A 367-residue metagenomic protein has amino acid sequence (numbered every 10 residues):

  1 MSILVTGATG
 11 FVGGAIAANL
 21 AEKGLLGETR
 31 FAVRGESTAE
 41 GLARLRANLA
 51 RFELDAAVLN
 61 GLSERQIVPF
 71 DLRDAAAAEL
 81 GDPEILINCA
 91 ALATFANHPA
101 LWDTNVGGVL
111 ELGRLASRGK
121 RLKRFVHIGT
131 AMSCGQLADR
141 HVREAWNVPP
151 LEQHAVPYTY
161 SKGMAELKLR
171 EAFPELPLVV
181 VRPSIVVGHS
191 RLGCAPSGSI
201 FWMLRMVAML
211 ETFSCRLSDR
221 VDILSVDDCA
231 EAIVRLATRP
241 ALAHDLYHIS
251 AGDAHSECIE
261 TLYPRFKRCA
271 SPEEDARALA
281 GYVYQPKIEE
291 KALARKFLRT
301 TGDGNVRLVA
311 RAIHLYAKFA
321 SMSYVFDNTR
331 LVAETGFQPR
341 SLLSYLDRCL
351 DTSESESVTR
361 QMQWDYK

Functional and structural regions predicted by a protein language model:
M1-I85, C89: N-terminal Rossmann/SDR dinucleotide-binding element
K23, V33, L315, S321-K367: Amphipathic terminal alpha-helices
N88, H98, G107-P157, V179: Conserved Rossmann-fold NAD(P)-dependent oxidoreductase catalytic core, especially the SDR/UDP-sugar
W102, V106, E144, H154-G163 (+2 more regions): Short-chain dehydrogenase/reductase
L110, G163-R170: Conserved active-site helix of classical SDR/Rossmann-fold NAD(P)-dependent CH-OH oxidoreductases
S133, V186-G188, A254: Conserved sequence/active-site signature of Rossmann-fold short-chain dehydrogenase/reductase
D139-R140, R170-V221, V226-R235, R239: NAD(P)-dependent short-chain dehydrogenase/reductase
R235-H314, E356-Y366: Mid/C-terminal beta-alpha module of Rossmann-like enzyme folds, strongest in SDR-family dehydrogenases/epimerases
